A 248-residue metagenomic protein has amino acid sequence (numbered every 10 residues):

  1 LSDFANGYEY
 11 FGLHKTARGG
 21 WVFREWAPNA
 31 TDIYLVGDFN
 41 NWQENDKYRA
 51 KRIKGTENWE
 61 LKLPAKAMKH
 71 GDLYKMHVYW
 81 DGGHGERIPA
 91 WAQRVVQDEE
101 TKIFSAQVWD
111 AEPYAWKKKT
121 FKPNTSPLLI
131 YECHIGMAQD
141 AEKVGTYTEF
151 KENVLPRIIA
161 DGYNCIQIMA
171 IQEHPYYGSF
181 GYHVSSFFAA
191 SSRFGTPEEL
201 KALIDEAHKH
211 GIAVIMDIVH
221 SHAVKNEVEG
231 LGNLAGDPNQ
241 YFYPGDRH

Functional and structural regions predicted by a protein language model:
L1-V22, A27, Q43-E132, M137-E142 (+1 more regions): The feature marks proteins involved in alpha-glucan
N6-Y8, Y34, N45, G83 (+5 more regions): Residue-level signal for pocket-adjacent positions within structured domains
E25, G37, L63, V78 (+2 more regions): Glycine-rich, histidine-containing beta strand-loop boundary motifs that form or position
A30-I33, W42: Primarily extracytoplasmic ectodomains and periplasmic/lumenal surface modules that are beta-strand-rich
I33-L35, Y74: Short beta-strand elements bearing conserved aromatic residues within extracellular beta-rich modules
V96, Y114, K119-T125, H134-H248: Substrate-binding/active-site clefts of carbohydrate-active enzymes
